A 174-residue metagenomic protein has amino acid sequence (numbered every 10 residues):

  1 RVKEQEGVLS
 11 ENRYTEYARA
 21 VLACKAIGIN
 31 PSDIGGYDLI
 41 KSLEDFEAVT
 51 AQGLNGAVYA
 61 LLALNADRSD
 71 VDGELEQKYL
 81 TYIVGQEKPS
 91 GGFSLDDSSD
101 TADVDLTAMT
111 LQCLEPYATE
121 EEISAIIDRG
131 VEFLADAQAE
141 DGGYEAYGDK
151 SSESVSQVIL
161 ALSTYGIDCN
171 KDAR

Functional and structural regions predicted by a protein language model:
R1, G7-S32, V49-Q77, K88-I126 (+1 more regions): An alpha-helical repeat/solenoid feature that recognizes helix-turn-helix modules
R1-K3, D38-L39: A short glycine/small-residue-enriched secondary-structure motif
G35: Short, aromatic/basic amphipathic alpha-helical patches
D38-K41, K78-Y79, I126-G130, R174: Alpha-helical scaffold repeats of the Armadillo/HEAT/TPR superfamily
L39-G53: Asp-box/WD-like beta-propeller blade repeats and closely related beta-sheet repeat scaffolds
